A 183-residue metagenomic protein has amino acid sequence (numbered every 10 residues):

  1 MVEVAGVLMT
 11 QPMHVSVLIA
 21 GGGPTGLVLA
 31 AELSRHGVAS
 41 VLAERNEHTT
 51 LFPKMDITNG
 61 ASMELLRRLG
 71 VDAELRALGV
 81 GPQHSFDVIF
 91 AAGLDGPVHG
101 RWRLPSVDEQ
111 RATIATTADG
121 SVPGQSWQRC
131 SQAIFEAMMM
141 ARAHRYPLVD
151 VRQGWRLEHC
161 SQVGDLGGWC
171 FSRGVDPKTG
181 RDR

Functional and structural regions predicted by a protein language model:
L8-T25: Beta1/beta-strand and adjacent pyrophosphate-binding region of the FAD-binding site in flavoprotein oxidoreductases
M13-V15, K178-R183: Core beta-strand elements of the Rossmann-like FAD/NAD(P) dinucleotide-binding domain in flavoenzyme oxidoreductases
A20, E32-M55: Glycine-rich FAD pyrophosphate-binding loop
G23, V41-E44, N59, V71: Conserved beta-strand->loop/alpha-helix structural units within folded catalytic cores of enzymes with alpha/beta
H36, R145-Y146: Conserved dinucleotide-binding and phosphotransfer motif residues
L51-H144, S161-V163: Active-site-adjacent segment of FAD-dependent monooxygenases/related oxidoreductases
R76, D150-R152: General small-molecule cofactor/ligand-binding pocket signal
Q153-G168, S172-D176: A conserved short coil-to-beta-strand element within the FAD-binding core of flavoproteins
